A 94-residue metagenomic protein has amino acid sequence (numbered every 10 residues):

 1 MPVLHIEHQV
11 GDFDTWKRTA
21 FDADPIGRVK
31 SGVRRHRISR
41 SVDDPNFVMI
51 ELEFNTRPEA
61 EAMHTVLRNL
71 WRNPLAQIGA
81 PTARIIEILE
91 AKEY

Functional and structural regions predicted by a protein language model:
M1-G11, N55-R57, W71, L75-E87: Long, low-complexity, intrinsically disordered polar/charged segments
P2-Q9, R37-V66: Short, well-ordered beta-strand segments in beta-rich or mixed alpha/beta enzyme and ligand-binding folds
I6, F21-A23, I50-L52, P58 (+1 more regions): Intrinsic disorder/low-complexity signal
D12-R35, R68-P74: Short amphipathic alpha-helical segments
W16-R18, A60-A62, E93: Short acidic, gly/pro-rich beta-turn/loop elements at beta-sheet edges and active-site/ligand-binding grooves
F21-P25, N55, A62, G79-A80: Amphipathic alpha-helical interaction segments
S31-M49, R72-Y94: Glycine-rich beta-strand-turn "strand-cap" elements at beta-sheet edges
